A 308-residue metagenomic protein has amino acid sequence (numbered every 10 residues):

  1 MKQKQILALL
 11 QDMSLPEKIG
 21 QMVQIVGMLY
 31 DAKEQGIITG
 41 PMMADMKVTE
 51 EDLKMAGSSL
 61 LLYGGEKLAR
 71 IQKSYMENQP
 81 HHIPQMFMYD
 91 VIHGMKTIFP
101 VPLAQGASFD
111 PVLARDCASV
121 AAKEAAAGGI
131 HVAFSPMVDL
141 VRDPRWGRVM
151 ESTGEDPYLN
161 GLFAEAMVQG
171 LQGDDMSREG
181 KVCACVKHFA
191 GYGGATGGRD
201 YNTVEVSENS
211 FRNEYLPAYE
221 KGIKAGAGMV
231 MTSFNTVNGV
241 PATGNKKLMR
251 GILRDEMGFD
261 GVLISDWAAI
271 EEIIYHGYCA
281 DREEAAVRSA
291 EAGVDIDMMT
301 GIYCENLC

Functional and structural regions predicted by a protein language model:
M1-C308: Glycoside hydrolase catalytic-domain context in secreted enzymes
